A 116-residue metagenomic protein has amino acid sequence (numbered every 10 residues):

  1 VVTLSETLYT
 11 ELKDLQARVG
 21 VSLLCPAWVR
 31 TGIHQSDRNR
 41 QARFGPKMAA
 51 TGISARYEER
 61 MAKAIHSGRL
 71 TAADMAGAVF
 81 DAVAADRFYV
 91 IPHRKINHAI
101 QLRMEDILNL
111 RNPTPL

Functional and structural regions predicted by a protein language model:
V1-T10: Conserved active-site helix of classical SDR/Rossmann-fold NAD(P)-dependent CH-OH oxidoreductases
T3-L4, C25, Y89, D106-L108: Conserved short hydrophobic patches within well-ordered secondary structure
E11-Y89: SDR active-site lid
H34, A50, Q101-N109: Alpha-helix boundary/capping detector
Y89-E105, P113: Terminal hydrophobic/aromatic helix or amphipathic segment near a protein terminus
L110-L116: Charged, low-complexity intrinsically disordered regulatory/assembly segments
